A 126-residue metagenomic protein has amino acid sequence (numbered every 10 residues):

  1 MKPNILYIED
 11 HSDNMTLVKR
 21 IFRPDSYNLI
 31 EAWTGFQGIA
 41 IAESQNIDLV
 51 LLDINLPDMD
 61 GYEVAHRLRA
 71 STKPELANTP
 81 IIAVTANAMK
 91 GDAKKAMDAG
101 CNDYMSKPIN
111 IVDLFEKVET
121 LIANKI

Functional and structural regions predicted by a protein language model:
E9: Conserved acidic carboxylate
S12-I30: Two-component/phosphorelay signaling modules centered on CheY-like receiver
S26-W33, I41, M105: Short hydrophobic/Thr-rich beta-strand motif most characteristic of the beta2 strand and flanking loop of CheY-like
D53, T85: Active-site residues of response regulator receiver
P57, M89, K107-P108: The feature encodes the CheY-like receiver
I109-V118: C-terminal output helix
